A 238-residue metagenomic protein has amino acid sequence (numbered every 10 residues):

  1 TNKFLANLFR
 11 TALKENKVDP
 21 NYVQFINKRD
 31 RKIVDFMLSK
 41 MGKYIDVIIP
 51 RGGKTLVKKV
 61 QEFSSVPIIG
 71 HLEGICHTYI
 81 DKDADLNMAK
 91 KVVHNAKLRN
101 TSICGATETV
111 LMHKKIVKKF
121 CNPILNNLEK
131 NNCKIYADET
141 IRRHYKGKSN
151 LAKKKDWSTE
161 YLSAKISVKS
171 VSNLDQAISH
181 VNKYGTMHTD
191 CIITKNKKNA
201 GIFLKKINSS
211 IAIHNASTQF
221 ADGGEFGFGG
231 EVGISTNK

Functional and structural regions predicted by a protein language model:
T1-D83: Rossmann-like NAD(P) dinucleotide-binding subdomain of oxidoreductase/dehydrogenase enzymes
A12-E15, V57-S163, H214: ALDH superfamily catalytic-core signature
V18, K43, G105, M187 (+1 more regions): Structured loop/turn residues at beta-strand edges in well-structured enzyme cores
N27, P50-R51, Y79, V110-K114 (+2 more regions): Active-site-adjacent beta-strand anchor residues
D46, E108, S210: Conserved acidic residues
K153-K238: Conserved C-terminal structural/oligomerization subdomain of aldehyde/semialdehyde dehydrogenase
